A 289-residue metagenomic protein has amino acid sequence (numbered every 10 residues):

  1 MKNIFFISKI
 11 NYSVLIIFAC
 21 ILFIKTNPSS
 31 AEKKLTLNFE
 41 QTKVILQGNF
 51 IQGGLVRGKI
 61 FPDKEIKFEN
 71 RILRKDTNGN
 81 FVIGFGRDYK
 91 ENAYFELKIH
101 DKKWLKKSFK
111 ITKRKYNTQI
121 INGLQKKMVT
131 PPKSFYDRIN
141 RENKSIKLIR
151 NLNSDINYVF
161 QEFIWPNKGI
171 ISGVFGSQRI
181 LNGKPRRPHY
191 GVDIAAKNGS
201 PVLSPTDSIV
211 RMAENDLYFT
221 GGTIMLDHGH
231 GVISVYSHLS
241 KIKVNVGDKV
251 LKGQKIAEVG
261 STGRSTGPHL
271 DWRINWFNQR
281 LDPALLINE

Functional and structural regions predicted by a protein language model:
N3-V14: Bacterial N-terminal signal peptides that target proteins for export
V14-L22: Bacterial N-terminal signal peptides
I17-F18, P28-S29, G176: Cleavable N-terminal signal peptides
S30-K115: Cationic-aromatic interfacial patches
S108-T220: Surface-exposed, glycine-biased beta-strand/turn segments
P201-M212, V244-V259: Short, well-structured beta-strand-loop connectors
P205-S240, P268-R273: Zn2+-dependent peptidoglycan hydrolase active-site motif and core
K249-T266, W272-E289: Extended, charge-rich intrinsically disordered regulatory tails
